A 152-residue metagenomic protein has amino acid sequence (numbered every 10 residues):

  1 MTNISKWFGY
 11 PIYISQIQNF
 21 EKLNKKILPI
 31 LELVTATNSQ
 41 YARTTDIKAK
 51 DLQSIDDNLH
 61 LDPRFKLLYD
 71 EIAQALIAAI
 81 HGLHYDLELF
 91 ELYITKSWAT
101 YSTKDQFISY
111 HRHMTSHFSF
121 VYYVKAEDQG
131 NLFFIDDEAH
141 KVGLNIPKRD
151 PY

Functional and structural regions predicted by a protein language model:
M1-D86: Non-heme Fe(II)/2-oxoglutarate
M1-K6, A36, S54-D57, E88 (+4 more regions): Generic structural signal for short, flexible, solvent-exposed coil/loop and linker residues
G9-S15, R43, L87, T95 (+3 more regions): Intrinsically disordered, low-complexity regions enriched in small/polar residues
P63-T95, T103-H117, V124-E127: Active-site region of the double-stranded beta-helix
W98-Y152: Catalytic core of non-heme Fe(II) oxygenases with the double-stranded beta-helix
